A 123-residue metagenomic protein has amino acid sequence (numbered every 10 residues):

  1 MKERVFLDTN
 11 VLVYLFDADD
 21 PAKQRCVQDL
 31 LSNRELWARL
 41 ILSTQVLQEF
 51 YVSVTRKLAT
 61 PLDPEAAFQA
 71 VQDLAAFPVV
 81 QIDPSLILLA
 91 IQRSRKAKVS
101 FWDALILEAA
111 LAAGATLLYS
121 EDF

Functional and structural regions predicted by a protein language model:
M1-L42, K57-E65: Short, well-structured N-terminal submotif of metal-dependent ribonuclease cores
E3, F77-E121: Active-site neighborhoods of divalent-metal-dependent phosphate/nucleic-acid chemistry enzymes
D8-N10, E49, D103, D122: Acidic active-site catalytic centers that drive phospho-/nucleotidyl reactions and related ester hydrolyses
V11-V13, V52, L86, I106: Hydrophobic side chains within alpha-helical segments
L12, L47-Q48, I87, A112: Alpha-helix N-cap/helix-start and coil->helix boundary motif
L15, N33-W37, S53-K57, L74-P78 (+1 more regions): Alpha-helix C-capping/helix-to-loop hinge sites
T44, S120-F123: Short secondary-structure boundary segments
Q45, Y51-P78: Active-site-proximal, substrate-binding regions of enzyme catalytic domains and RNA-binding/basic surfaces
